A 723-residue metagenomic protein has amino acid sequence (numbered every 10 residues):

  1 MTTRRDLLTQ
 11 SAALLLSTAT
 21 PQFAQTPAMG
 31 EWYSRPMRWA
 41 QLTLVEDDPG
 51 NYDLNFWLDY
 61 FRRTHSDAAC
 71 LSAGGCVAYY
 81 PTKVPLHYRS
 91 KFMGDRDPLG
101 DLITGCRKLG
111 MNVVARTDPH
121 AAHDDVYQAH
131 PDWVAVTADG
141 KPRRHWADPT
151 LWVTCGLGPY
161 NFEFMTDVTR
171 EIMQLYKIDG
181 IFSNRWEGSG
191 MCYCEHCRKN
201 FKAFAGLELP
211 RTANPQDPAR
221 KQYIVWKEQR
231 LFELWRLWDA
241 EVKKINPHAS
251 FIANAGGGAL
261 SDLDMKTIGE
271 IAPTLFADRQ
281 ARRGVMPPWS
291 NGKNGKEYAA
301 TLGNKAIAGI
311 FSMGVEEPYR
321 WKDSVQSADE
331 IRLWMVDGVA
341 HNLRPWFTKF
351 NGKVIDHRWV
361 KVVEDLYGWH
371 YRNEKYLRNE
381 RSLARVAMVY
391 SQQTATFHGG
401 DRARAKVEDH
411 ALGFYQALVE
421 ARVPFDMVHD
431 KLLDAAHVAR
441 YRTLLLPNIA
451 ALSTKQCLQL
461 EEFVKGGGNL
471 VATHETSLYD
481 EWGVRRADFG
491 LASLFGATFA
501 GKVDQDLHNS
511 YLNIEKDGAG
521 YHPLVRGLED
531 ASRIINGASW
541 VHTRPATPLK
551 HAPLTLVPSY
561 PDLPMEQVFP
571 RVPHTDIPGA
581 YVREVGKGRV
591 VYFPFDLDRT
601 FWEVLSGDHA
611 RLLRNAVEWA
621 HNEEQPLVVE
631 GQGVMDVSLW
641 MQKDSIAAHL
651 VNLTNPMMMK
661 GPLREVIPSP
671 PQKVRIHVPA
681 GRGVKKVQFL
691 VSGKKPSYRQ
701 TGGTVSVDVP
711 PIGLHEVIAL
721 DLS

Functional and structural regions predicted by a protein language model:
D6-A24: N-terminal export signals
P27-A78, L109-M111: N-terminal structural segment of carbohydrate-active enzymes
W39, D67-L71, D101-R144, F182 (+1 more regions): Glycine-rich, aromatic-flanked loop segments that form ligand/cofactor-binding clefts across common enzyme folds
E46-T64, H87-L109, E233-L234, D409 (+2 more regions): Aromatic- and glycine-enriched glycan-recognition loops and surfaces that form the carbohydrate-binding subsites
T64-R96, A122-W133, C197, G258 (+2 more regions): Aromatic-lined carbohydrate-binding/catalytic grooves of carbohydrate-active enzymes
H120-Y176, R211-I224: Active-site-adjacent "subsite" loops/lids of carbohydrate-active enzymes
Y160-D262, K266-I268: Active-site neighborhood of glycoside hydrolase catalytic domains
R220-D262, I268-S723: Carbohydrate-binding surfaces of carbohydrate-active enzymes
